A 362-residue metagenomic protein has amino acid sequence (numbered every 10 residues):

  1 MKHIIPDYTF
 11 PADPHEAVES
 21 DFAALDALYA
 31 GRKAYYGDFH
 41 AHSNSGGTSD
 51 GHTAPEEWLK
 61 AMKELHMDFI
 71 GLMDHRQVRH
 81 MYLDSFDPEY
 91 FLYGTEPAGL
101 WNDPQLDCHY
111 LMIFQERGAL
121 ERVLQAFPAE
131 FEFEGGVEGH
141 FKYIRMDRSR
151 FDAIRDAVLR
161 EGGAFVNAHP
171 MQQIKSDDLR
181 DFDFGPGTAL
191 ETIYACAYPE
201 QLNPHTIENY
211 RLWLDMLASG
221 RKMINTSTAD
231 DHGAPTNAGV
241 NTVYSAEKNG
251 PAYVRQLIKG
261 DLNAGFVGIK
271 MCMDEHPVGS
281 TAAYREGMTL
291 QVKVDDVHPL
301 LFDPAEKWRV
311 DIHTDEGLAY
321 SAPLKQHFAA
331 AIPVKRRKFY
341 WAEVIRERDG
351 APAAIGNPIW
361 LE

Functional and structural regions predicted by a protein language model:
M1-A34, G46, P55, S219-N225 (+1 more regions): C-terminal functional module detector
I4-A168, D177, G185, I193-A195 (+4 more regions): A metal-dependent hydrolase metal-coordination microenvironment
F86-D87, D215, A282: Short alpha-helical interface elements
P170-Q172: Conserved catalytic scaffold of divalent metal-dependent phosphoesterases
D181-F184, T188-G250: Catalytic-core region of carbohydrate-active enzymes that cleave or remodel glycosidic bonds
